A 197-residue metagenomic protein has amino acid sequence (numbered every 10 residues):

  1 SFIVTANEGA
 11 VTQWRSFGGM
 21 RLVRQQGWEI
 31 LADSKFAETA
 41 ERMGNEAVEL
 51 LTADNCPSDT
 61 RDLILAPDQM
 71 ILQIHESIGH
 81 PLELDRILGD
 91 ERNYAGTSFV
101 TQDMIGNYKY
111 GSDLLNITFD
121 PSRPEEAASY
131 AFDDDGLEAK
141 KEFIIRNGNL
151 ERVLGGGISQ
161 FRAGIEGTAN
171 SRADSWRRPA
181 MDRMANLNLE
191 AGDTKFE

Functional and structural regions predicted by a protein language model:
F2-R86, R152: Internal alpha/beta scaffold segment
D62-N93, F161-A173, M181-D182: Short N-terminal signal/transit or membrane-insertion segments and the immediately adjacent low-complexity/disordered
R92-E197: Dual-mode signal for accessory low-complexity, basic/Gly-rich regions
